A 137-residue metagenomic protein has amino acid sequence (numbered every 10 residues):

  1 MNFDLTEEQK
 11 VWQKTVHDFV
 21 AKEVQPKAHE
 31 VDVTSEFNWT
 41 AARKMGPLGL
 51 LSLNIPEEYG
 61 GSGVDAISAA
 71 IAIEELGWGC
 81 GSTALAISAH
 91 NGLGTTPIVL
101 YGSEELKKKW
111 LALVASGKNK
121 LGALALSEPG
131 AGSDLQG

Functional and structural regions predicted by a protein language model:
M1-V11: Intrinsic disorder at enzyme termini
V11-K14, G79-G81: A ubiquitous short alpha-helical element
K14-H17, Q25: Solvent-exposed alpha-helix faces
E23-G137: Glycine-rich flavin
